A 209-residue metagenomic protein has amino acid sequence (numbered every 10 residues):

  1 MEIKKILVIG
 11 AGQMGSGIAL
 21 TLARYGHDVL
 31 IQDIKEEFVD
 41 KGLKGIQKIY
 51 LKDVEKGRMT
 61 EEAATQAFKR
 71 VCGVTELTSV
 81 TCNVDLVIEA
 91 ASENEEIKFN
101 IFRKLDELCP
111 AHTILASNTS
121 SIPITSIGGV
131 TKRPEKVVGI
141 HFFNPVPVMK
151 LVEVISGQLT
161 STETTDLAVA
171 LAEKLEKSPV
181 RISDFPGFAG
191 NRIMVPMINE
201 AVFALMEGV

Functional and structural regions predicted by a protein language model:
M1-I49: NAD(P)+-binding Rossmann beta1-loop-alpha1 motif at the extreme N-terminus of oxidoreductases
I9, G17, V74, A90 (+3 more regions): Structural motif
H27, R133, V154-F185, V195-V209: Internal alpha-helical scaffold of NAD(P)-dependent oxidoreductase catalytic cores
I31-T65, V154-T165, P179, P186-M194: Rossmann-like dinucleotide-binding cores of NAD(P)H-dependent redox enzymes
I34-K41, K52-L115, S121-I124: Rossmann-like NAD(P)-binding element
F99-L151, S156-V169: Rossmann-fold NAD(P)-binding glycine/threonine-rich loop
